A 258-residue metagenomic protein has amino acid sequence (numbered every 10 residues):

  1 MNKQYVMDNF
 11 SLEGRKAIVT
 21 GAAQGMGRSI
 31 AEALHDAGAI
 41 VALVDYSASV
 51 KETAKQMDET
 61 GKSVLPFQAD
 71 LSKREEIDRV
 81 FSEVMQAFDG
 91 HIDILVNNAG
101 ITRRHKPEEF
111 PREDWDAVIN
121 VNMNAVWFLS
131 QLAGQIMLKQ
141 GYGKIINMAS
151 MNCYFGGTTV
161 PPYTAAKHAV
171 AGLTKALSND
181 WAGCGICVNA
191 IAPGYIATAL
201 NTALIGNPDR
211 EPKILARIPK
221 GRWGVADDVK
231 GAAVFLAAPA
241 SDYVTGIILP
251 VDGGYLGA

Functional and structural regions predicted by a protein language model:
A37-E52: Conserved glycine-rich Rossmann-like NAD(P)H-binding loop of the short-chain dehydrogenase/reductase
I77, K106-P107, P111-I119, I214: Substrate-binding pocket helix/loop in short-chain dehydrogenase/reductase
H105-E108, F155-P161, G183-C184, G221 (+1 more regions): Active-site loop immediately N-terminal to the catalytic Tyr-X3-Lys motif of short-chain dehydrogenase/reductase
S130, A166, T174: Active-site helix of classical SDR
Q135, N179-G183, D242: Alpha-helical segment proximal to the catalytic Tyr-Lys
Y142, R222-L256: C-terminal substrate-recognition "lid" of short-chain dehydrogenase/reductases
S150: Residue(s) in the substrate-gating loop at a strand-loop-helix junction that position the organic substrate next
